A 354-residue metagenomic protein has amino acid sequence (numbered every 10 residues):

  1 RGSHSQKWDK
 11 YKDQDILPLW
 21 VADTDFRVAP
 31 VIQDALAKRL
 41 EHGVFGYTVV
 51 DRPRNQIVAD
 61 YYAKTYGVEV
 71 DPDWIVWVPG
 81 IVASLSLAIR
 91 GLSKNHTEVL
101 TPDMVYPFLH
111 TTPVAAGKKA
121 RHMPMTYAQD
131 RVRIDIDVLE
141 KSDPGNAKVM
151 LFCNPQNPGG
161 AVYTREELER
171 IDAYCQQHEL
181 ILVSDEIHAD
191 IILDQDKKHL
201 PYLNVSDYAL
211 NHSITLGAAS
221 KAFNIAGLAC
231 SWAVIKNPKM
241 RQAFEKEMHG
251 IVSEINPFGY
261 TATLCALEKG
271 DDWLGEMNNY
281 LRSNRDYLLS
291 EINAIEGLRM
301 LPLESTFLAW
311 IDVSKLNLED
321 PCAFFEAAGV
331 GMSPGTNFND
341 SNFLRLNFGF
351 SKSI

Functional and structural regions predicted by a protein language model:
R1-G80, L87, A266-L267: N-terminal small-domain helix-loop-helix segment of the aminotransferase-like
D34, D207-R282, L289-E291: Conserved core segment of the aminotransferase class I/II
G91-P113: Conserved PLP-anchoring active-site segment centered on the Schiff-base-forming lysine
T97, K118, Q177-L180, L210-N211: A short helix->loop->beta-strand "cap" motif at the edges of active sites that frequently abuts
A116, Q177-H178, I295, A328: Helix C-cap/helix->beta junction micro-motif
R121, M125-K197: Active-site phosphate-binding strand-loop segment of PLP-dependent enzymes
L264, Y280-L289, M300-V313: Conserved glycine-rich beta-strand-loop-beta hairpin in the small C-terminal domain of fold type I
A323, A327-S333, N337-I354: PLP-dependent enzyme catalytic core of the Aspartate aminotransferase-like
